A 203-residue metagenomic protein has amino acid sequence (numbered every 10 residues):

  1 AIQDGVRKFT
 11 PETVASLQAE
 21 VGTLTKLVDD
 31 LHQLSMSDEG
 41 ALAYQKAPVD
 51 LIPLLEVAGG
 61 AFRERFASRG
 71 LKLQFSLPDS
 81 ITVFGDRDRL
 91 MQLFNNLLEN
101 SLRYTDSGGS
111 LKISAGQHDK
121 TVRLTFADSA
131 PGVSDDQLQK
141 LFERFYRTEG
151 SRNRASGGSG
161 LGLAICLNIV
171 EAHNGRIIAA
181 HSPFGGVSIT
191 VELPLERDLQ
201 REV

Functional and structural regions predicted by a protein language model:
A19-L24: Short alpha-helical segment of the dimerization/phosphotransfer core of two-component systems
E39-Y44, T82-G85: Conserved micro-motifs of the catalytic ATP-binding
Q45-P48, A67, K72-I81: Conserved catalytic submotifs in the C-terminal HATPase_c
S101-L102: Short helix-loop "hinge" at the ATP-lid/N-box region of the Bergerat-fold HATPase_c
G108-K120: Short beta-strand/loop element within the Bergerat-fold HATPase_c
V133-R147, E202: Short conserved segment of the HATPase_c
N174-R176: Conserved glycine-rich
